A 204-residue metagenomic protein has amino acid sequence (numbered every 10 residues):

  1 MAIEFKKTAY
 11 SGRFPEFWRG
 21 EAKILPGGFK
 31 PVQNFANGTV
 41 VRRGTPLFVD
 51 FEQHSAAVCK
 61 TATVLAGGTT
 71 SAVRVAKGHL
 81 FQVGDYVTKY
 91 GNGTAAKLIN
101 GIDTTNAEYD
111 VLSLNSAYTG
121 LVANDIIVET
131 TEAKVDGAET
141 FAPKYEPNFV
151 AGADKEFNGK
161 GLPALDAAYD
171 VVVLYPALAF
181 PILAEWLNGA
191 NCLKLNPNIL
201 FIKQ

Functional and structural regions predicted by a protein language model:
M1-Q204: Surface-exposed, low-hydrophobicity beta-strand/loop segments enriched in small/polar/acidic residues
